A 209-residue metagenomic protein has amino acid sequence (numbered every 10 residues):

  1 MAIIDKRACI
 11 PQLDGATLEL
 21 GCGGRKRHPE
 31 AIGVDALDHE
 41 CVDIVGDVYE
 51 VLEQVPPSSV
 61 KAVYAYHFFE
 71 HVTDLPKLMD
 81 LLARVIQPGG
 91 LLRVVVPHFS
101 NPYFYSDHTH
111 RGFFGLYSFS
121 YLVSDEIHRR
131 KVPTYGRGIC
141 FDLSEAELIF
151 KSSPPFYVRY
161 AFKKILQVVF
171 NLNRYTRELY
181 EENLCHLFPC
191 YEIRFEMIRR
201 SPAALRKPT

Functional and structural regions predicted by a protein language model:
M1-I3: N-terminal Rossmann-like NAD(P)+-binding domain of SDR-like oxidoreductases, especially those catalyzing
D5-N101, M197: Conserved SAM-binding loop
P76-K77, L81-A83, Q87, L91-T209: S-adenosyl-L-methionine-dependent methyltransferase catalytic module, highlighting the catalytic core
